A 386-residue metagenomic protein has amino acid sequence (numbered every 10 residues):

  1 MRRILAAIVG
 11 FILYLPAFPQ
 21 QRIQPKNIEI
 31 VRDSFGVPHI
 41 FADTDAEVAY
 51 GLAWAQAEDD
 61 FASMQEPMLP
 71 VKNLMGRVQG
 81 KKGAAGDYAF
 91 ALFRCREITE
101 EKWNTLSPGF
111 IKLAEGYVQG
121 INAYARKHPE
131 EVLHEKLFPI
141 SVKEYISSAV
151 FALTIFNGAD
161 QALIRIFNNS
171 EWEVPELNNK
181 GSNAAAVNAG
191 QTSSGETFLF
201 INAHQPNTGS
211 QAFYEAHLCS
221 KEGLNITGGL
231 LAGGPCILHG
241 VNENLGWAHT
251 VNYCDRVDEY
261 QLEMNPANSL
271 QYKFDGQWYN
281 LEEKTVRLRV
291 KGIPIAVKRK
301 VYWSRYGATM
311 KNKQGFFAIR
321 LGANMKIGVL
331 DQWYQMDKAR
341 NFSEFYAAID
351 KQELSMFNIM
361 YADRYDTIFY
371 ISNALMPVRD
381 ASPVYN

Functional and structural regions predicted by a protein language model:
M1-Q21: Bacterial Sec-dependent N-terminal signal peptides
Q21-N386: Mature extracytoplasmic enzyme cores
